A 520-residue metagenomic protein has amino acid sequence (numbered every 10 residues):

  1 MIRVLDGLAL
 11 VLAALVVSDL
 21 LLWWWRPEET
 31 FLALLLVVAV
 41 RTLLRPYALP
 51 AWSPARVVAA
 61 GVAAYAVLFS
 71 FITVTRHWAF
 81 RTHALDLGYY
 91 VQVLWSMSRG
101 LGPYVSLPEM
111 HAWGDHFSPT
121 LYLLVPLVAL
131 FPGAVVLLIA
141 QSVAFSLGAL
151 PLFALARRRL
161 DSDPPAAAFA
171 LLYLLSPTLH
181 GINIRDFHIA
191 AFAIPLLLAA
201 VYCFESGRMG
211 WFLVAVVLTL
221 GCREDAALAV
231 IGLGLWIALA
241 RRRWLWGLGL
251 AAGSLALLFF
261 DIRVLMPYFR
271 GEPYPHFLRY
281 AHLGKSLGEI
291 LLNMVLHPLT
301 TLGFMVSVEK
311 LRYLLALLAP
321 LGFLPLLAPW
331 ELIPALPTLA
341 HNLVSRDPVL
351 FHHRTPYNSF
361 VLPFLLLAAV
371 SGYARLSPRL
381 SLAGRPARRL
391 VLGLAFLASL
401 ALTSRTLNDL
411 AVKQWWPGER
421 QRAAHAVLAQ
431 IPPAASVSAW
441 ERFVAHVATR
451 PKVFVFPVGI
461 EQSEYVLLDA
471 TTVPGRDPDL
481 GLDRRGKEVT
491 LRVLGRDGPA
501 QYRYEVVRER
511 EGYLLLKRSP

Functional and structural regions predicted by a protein language model:
I2-F69, D163, R243-G249: Start-transfer (signal-anchor) and selected internal transmembrane alpha helices of multi-pass inner/ER membrane
L8-A13, R56-A63, P164, A251-L255 (+1 more regions): Signature aromatic-anchored transmembrane alpha helix within multi-pass, membrane-resident enzymes that catalyze glycan
E28-L35, I333-L380: Hydrophobic/aromatic-rich transmembrane helices and adjacent perimembrane loops
L68, I72, D86, M97 (+3 more regions): Membrane-lumen/periplasm interface segments of specific transmembrane helices in polyprenyl phosphate-linked
F71-V74, G88-W113, P119-T120: Extracytosolic helix-loop segments that constitute the early lumenal/periplasmic catalytic or substrate-binding loops
V135-L160, A199: Transmembrane-helix motifs of polytopic, lipid-linked glycan transferases
P151-A154, L172, N183, A191-V216 (+2 more regions): Specific aromatic-rich, kink-prone transmembrane helix
A166-P177, V216, L220: Short helix- or helix-capping micro-motifs that position conserved polar/aromatic residues at function-defining sites
